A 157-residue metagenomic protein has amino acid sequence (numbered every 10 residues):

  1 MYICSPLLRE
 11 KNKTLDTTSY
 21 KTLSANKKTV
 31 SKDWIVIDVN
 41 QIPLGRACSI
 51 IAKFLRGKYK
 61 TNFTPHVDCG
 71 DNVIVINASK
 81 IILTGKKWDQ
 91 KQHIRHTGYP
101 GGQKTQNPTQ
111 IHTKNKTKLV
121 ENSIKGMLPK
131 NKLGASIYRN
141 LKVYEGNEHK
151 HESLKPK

Functional and structural regions predicted by a protein language model:
Y2-P6: Short, positively charged and aromatic/hydrophobic N-terminal segments
N12-L119, K132, K155-K157: Ribosome large-subunit tunnel/peptidyl-transferase-proximal elements
L133-K157: Charged phosphate-binding loop/patch that engages nucleotide di/tri-phosphates or the phosphate backbone of nucleic
